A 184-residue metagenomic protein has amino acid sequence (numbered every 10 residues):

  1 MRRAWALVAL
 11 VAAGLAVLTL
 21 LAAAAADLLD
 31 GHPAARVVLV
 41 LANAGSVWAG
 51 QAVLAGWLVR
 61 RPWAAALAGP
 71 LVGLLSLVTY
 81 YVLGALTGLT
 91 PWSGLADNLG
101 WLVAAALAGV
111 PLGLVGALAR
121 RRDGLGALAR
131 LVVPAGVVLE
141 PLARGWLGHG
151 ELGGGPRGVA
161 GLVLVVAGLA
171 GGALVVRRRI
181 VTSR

Functional and structural regions predicted by a protein language model:
M1-P70: N-terminal topogenic module of multi-pass integral membrane proteins
M1-W5, A173-R184: Membrane-interface capping segments at transmembrane-helix boundaries
A13-A22, V159-R179: Hydrophobic core of alpha-helical transmembrane segments in multi-pass integral membrane proteins
L20-V47, V78-A104, G124, V138-V163: Membrane interfacial helix motifs at helix-loop boundaries and amphipathic/re-entrant anchors
W48-L54, G109-G113, V166-L169: Hydrophobic, membrane-inserted alpha-helices
L54-W63, A119-R120, A173-R179: Structural signal for the C-terminal ends of transmembrane alpha-helices and the immediately following loop
R61, A65-P70, A117-V138: Internal alpha-helical transmembrane segments of multi-pass membrane proteins
A106-G126, E140-W146, A170-V176: Alpha-helical transmembrane segments in multipass membrane proteins, preferentially the mid-helix core
